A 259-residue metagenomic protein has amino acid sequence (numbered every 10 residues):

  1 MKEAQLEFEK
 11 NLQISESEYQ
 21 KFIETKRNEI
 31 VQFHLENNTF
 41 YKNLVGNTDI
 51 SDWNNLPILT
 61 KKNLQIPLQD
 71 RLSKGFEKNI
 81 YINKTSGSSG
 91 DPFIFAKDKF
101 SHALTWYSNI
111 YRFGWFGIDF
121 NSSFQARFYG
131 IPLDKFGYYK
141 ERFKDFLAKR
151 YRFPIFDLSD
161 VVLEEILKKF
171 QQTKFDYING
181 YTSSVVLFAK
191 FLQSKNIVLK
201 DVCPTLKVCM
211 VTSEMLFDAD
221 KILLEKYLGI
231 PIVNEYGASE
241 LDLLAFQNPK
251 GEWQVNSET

Functional and structural regions predicted by a protein language model:
M1-E18, T25, E29, D145-T259: Active-site glycine/GP-rich loop and adjacent strand/helix microenvironment that borders small-molecule binding pockets
M1-K84, S89-F124, I131, L167 (+4 more regions): Nucleotide 5′-phosphate-binding alpha/beta core
K74, E141-D145: Short glycine/proline-enriched loop/turn "hinge" motifs that connect secondary-structure elements and lie
N79-Y81, Y138-Y139, L163: Short, charged beta->alpha transition segments
P92-F95, K135, D218, D242: Basic, gly/Ser/Thr/Pro-rich low-complexity segments located predominantly at protein N termini
Y129-G130, S213: Histidine-centered beta-alpha loop that forms part of the nucleotide-sugar donor binding/catalytic region in diverse
I131-R142, D160: Conserved coil-to-alpha-helix start sites within the AMP-binding
